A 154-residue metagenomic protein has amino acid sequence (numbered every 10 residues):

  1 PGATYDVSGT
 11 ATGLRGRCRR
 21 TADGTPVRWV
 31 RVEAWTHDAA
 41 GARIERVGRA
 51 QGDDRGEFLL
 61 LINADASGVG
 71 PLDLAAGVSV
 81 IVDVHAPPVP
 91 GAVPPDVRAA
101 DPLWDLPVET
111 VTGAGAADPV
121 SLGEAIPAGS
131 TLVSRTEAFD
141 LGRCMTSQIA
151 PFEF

Functional and structural regions predicted by a protein language model:
P1-G13, R17-P26, A138-E153: Beta-strand-rich domain onsets/edges
G13, W29-R31, S79: Exposed beta-strand and adjacent loop surfaces of beta-rich binding modules that mediate intermolecular recognition
R19, W35-H37, H85-P87: Predominantly extracellular/luminal cell-surface or secreted proteins
A22-A40: Short, ordered, surface-exposed loop/turn motifs in non-cytosolic proteins
A40-A64: Short, acidic Ser/Thr/Gly-rich low-complexity loop/linker segments typical of extracellular and cell-surface proteins
L59-S79: Short Pro-Gly-centered beta-turn/loop motif in secreted/extracellular proteins
G77-V89: Internal, hydrophobic beta-strand segments that form the core of beta-sheet-rich folds
V89-E137: Structured interaction patches on ligand/partner-binding surfaces of diverse proteins
